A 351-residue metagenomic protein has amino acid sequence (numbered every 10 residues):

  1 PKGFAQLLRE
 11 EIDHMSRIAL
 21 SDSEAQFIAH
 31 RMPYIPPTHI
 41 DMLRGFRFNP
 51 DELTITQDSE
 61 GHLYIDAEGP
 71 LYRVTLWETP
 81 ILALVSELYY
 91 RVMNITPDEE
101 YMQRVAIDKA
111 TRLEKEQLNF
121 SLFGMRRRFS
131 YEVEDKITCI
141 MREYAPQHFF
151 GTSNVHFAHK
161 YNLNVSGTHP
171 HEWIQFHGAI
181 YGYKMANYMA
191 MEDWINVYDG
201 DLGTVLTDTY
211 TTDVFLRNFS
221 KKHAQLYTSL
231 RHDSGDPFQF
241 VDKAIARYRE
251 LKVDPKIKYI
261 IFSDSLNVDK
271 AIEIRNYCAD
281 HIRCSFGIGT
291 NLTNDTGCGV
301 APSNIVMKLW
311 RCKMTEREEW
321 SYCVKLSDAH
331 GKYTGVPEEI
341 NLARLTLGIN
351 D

Functional and structural regions predicted by a protein language model:
P1-A186, A190, I195-N196, G299 (+1 more regions): Ordered alpha/beta subdomains of enzyme catalytic regions
Y161, S166-D351: Glycine-rich phosphate/ribose-binding loops and adjacent secondary-structure elements that form binding surfaces
